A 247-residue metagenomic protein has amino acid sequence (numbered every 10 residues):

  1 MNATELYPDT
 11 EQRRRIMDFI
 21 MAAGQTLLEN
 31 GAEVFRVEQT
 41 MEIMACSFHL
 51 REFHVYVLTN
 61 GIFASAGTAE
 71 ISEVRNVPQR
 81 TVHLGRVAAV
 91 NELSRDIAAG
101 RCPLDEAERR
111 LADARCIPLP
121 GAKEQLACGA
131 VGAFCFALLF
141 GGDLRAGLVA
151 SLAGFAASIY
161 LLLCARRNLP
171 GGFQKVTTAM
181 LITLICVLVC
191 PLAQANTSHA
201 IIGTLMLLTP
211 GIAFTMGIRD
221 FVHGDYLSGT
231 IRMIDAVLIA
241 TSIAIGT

Functional and structural regions predicted by a protein language model:
M1-P103: Soluble N-terminal domains of membrane-associated systems
I16-F19, E33-T40, R86-A89, P103-R110 (+14 more regions): General structural feature for long, well-ordered alpha-helical segments within catalytic domains of soluble enzymes
A22-Q25, R95, C116, A165 (+1 more regions): A broad detector of the eukaryotic-type serine/threonine protein kinase catalytic domain
L27-G31, M44, F48, L93-G100 (+5 more regions): Change "in soluble alpha/beta enzymes" to "in soluble alpha/beta proteins
L27-L28, R80, D96-I97, A146-G147 (+3 more regions): Flexible, glycine/proline-enriched loop segments at strand-loop-helix junctions that form or flank small-ligand binding
Q79-L148, I234-A244: Alpha-helical transmembrane segments and their cytosolic membrane-interface
L119-I202, M206-A213: Core alpha-helical transmembrane segments of integral membrane proteins
V189-T247: Generic detector of multi-pass transmembrane helix bundles and their immediately adjacent loops in polytopic membrane
